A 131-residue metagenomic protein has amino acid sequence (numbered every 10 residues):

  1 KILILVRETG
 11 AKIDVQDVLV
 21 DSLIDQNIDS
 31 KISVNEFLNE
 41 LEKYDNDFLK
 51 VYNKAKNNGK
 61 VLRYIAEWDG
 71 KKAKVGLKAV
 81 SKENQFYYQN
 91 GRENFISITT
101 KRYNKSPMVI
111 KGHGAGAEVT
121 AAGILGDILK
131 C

Functional and structural regions predicted by a protein language model:
K1-Y88, E93: Substrate-binding/catalytic subdomain of NAD(P)-dependent oxidoreductase enzymes
D69-C131: Catalytic, metal-anchored helix/loop core of enzyme active sites in primary metabolism
